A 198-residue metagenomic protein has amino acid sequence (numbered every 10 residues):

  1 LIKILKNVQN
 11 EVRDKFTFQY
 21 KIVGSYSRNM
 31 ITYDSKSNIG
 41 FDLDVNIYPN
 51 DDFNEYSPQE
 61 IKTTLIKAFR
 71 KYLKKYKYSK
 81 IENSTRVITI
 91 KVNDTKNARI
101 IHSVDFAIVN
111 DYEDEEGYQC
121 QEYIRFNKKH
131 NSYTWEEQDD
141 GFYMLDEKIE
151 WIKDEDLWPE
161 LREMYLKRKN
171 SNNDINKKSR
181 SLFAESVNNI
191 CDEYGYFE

Functional and structural regions predicted by a protein language model:
L1-N7: Short, extreme N-terminal leader segments that mark the start of a protein/domain
N7-V23, K74-I90, N172-E185, Y194-E198: Short glycine-rich, low-complexity/disordered patches
N10-L43, I47-E55: Active-site nucleotide-donor binding segment shared across nucleotidyl transfer reactions
V12-F16, K62-D114: Conserved catalytic core of two-metal-ion nucleotidyltransferases
D44-Y48, R70-L73, H130-E137: Glycine-rich loops and low-complexity Gly/Arg-rich segments that provide flexible linkers or classic glycine-based
F53-T63: Short, conserved charged micro-motifs
E82-S84, N97-E198: Right-hand nucleic-acid polymerase module
